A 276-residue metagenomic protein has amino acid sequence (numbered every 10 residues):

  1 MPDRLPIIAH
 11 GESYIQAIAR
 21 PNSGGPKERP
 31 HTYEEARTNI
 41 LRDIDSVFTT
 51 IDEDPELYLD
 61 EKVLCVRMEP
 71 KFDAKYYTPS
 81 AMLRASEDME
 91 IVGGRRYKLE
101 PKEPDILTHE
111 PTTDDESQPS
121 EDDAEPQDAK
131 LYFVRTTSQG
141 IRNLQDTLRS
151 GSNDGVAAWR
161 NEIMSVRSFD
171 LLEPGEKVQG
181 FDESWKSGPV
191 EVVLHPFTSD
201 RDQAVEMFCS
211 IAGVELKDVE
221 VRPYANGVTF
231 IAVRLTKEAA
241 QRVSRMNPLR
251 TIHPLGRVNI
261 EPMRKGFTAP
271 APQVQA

Functional and structural regions predicted by a protein language model:
M1-R42, V47, D54, E87-V274: Autoinhibitory propeptides
R20, E61-K62: Noncatalytic N-terminal accessory/assembly modules of large enzymes
K27, D60, P79-L83: Ser/Thr/Pro- and often Gln-rich low-complexity regulatory segments of eukaryotic transcriptional regulators
V66-Y77, V193-Q203: Short, surface-exposed ligand-recognition loops at beta-strand->loop->(often short) alpha-helix junctions that present
